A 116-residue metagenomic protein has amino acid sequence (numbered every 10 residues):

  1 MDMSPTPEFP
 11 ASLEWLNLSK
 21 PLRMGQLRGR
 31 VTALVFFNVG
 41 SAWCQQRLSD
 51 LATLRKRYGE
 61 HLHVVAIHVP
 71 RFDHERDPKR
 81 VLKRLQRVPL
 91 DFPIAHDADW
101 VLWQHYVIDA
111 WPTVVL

Functional and structural regions predicted by a protein language model:
M1-G25: N-terminal "domain-start" segment that seeds a small globular fold
P7, V39-W43, S49, T53 (+2 more regions): Proline-centered helix-kink/hinge sites
F9, I94, V101, A110-L116: A short, hydrophobic beta-strand/beta-hairpin element that forms part of a small beta-sheet core
L22-Q46, L51, V64-V65: Short active-site neighborhood of thiol/selenol oxidoreductases, capturing the structured segment around
R28-R30, E60, L90-D91, I108-W111: Active-site acidic short loop of glycosyltransferases
L34, V65-I67, A95, V115: Hydrophobic/aromatic beta-strand patches that form the interior of the parallel beta-sheet core in alpha/beta enzyme
Q45-V88, A98-Q104: Structural microenvironment flanking redox-active thiols in thiol-disulfide oxidoreductases
